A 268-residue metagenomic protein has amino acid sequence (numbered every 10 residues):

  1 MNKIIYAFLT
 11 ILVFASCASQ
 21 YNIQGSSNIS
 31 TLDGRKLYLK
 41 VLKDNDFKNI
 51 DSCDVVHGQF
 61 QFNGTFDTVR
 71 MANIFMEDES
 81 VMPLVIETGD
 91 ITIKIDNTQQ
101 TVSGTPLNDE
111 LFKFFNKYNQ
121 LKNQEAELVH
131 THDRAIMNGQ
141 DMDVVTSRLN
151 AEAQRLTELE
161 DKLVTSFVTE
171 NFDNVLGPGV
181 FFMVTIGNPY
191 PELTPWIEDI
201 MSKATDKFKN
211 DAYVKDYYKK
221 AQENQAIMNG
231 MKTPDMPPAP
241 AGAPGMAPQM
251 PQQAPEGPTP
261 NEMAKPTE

Functional and structural regions predicted by a protein language model:
M1-S27, T267: Bacterial Sec-dependent N-terminal signal peptides
F8-I11, E127, G245, E262: Acidic/proline-rich low-complexity IDRs
V13-S16, N174, D211: Short linear Ser/Thr-Pro motifs
C17-R155, D161: A non-transmembrane, solvent-exposed segment enriched in polar/low-complexity residues
T131-A151, R155-K162, S166-G177, P191 (+3 more regions): Surface-exposed, polar/charged faces of alpha-helical domains in mature secreted/periplasmic/lumenal proteins
T169, L176-E268: Charged, long alpha-helical assembly modules
